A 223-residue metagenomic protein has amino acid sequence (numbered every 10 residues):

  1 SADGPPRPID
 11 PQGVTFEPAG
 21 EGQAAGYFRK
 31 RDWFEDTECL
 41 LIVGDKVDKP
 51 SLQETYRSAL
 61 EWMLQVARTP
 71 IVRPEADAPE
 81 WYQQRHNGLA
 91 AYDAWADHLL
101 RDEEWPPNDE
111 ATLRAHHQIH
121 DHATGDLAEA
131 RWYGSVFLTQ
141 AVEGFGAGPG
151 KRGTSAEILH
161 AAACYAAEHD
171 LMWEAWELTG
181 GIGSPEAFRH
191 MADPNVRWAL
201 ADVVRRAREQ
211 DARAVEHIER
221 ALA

Functional and structural regions predicted by a protein language model:
A2-A223: Cys-His-centered catalytic/binding microenvironment captured across papain-like cysteine peptidases and homologous
